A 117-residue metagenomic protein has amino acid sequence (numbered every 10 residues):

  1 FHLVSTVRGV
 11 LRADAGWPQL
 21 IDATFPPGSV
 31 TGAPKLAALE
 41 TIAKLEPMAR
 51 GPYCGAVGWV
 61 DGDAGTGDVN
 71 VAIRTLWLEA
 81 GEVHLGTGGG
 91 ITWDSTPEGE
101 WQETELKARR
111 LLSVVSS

Functional and structural regions predicted by a protein language model:
F1-S117: Conserved hydrophobic core element of enzyme catalytic domains
